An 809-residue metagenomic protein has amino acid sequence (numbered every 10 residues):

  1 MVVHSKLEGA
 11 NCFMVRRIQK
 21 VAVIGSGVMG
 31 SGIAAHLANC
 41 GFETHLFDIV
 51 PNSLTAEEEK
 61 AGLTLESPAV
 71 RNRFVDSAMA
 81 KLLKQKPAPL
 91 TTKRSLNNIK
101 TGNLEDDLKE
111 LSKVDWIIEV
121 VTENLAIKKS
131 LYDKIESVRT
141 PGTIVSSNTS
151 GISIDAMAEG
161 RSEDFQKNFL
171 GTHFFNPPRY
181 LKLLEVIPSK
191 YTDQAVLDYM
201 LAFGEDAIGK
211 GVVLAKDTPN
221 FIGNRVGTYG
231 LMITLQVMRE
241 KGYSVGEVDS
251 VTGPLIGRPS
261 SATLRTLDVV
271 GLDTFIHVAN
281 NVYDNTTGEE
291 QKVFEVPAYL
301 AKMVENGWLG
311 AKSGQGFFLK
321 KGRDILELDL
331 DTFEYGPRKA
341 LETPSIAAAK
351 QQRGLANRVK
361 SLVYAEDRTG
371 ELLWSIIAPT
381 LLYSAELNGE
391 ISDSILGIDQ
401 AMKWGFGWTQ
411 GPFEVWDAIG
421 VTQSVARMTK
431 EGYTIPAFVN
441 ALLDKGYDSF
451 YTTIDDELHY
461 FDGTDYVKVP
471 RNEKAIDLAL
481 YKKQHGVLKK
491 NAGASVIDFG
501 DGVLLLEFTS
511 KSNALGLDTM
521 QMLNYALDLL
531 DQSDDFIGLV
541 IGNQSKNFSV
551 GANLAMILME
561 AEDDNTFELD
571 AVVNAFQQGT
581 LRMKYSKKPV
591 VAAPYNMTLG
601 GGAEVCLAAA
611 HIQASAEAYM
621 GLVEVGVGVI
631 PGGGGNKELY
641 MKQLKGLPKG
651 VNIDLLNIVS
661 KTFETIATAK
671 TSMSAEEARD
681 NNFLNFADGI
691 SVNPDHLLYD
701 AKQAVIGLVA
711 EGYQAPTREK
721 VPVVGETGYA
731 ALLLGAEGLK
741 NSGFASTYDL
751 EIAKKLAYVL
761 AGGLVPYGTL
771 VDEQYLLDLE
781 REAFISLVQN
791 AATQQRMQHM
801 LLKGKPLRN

Functional and structural regions predicted by a protein language model:
M1-F13: N-terminal amphipathic/basic-hydrophobic helices that include classical n-h-c signal peptides and signal-anchor
F13-K546, A555-K588, Y595-G602, L607-A609 (+3 more regions): N-terminal glycine-rich phosphate-binding loop for ADP-containing cofactors
